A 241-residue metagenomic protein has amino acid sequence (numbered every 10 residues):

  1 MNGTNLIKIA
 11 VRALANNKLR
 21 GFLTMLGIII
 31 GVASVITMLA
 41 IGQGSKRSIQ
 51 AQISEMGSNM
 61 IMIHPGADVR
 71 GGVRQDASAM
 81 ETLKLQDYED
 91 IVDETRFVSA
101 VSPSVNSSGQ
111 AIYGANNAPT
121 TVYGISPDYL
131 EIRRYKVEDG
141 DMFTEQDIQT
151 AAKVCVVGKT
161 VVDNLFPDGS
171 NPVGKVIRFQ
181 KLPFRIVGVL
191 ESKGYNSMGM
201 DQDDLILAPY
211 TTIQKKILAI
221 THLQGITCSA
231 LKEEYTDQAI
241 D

Functional and structural regions predicted by a protein language model:
M1-I30: N-terminal Sec/SRP start-transfer signal
A10-A13, I28, G44, S48 (+4 more regions): Amphipathic alpha-helical segments that mediate coupling or scaffolding at interfaces
A13-N16, R20, A51, E55 (+2 more regions): Conserved amphipathic alpha-helical interaction elements at protein-protein interfaces in regulatory, energy-coupling
L19-R47: Short, strongly hydrophobic transmembrane alpha-helices
Q43-T121, I125-E131, D163-N164, Q214-K215 (+1 more regions): Hydrophobic, regular-secondary-structure patches
E55, D147-Q149: Short, glycine-/polar-rich solvent-exposed loops and beta-turns at beta-strand/coil boundaries
D128-F143, A152-I240: Mid-to-C-terminal secondary-structure elements that act as membrane-proximal/extracytoplasmic interface segments
